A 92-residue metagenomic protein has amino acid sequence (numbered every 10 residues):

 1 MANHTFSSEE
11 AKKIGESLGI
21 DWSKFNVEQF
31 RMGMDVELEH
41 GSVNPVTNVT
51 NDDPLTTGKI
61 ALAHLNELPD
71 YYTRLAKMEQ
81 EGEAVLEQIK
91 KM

Functional and structural regions predicted by a protein language model:
M1-M92: A charge-rich, low-complexity, intrinsically flexible signal that marks solvent-exposed coils, linkers, repeats
